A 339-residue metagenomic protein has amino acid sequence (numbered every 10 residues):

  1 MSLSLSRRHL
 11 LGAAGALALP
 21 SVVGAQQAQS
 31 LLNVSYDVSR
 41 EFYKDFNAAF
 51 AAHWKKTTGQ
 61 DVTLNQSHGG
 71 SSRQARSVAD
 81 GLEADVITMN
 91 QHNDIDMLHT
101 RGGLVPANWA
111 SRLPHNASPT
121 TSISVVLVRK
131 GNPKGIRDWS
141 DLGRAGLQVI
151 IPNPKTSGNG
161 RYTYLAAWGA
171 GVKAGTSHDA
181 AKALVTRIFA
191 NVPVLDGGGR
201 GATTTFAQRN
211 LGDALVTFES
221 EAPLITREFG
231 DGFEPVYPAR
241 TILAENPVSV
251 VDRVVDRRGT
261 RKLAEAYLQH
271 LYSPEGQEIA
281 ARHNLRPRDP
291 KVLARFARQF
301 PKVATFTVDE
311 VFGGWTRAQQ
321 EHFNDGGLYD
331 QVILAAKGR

Functional and structural regions predicted by a protein language model:
M1-L17: N-terminal secretory signal peptides and thylakoid transit peptides that target proteins across membranes
L19-V22: N-terminal signal peptide c-region/cleavage motif recognized by signal peptidases
Q27-T156, V332-G338: N-terminal segment of the mature folded domain
V34-Y36, V128-K130, Q148-A174, I188-V192 (+1 more regions): Short beta-strand->loop
S118-S122, L184-F189, L195-G197, E228-R261 (+1 more regions): Periplasmic-binding protein-like
G131-R137, T156, G169-S177, V254-R261: Short helix-loop capping/hinge motifs at secondary-structure junctions, enriched in acidic/polar residues
A174-A239: Ligand-binding pocket segment of bilobal, Venus flytrap-like solute-binding proteins
V255-R339: Extracellular/periplasmic juxtamembrane helices and adjacent flexible linkers that interface with membrane partners
